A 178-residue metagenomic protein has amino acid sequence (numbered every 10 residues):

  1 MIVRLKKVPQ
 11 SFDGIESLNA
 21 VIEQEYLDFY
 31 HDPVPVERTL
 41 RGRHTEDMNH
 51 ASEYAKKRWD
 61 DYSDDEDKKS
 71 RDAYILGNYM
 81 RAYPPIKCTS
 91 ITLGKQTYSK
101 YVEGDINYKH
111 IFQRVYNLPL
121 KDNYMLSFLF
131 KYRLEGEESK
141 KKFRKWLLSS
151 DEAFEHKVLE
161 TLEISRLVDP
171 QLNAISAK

Functional and structural regions predicted by a protein language model:
I2, K6-S11, E16-S17, Q24-E25 (+5 more regions): Short, well-structured beta-strand
S70-A73: Low-complexity intrinsically disordered segments
